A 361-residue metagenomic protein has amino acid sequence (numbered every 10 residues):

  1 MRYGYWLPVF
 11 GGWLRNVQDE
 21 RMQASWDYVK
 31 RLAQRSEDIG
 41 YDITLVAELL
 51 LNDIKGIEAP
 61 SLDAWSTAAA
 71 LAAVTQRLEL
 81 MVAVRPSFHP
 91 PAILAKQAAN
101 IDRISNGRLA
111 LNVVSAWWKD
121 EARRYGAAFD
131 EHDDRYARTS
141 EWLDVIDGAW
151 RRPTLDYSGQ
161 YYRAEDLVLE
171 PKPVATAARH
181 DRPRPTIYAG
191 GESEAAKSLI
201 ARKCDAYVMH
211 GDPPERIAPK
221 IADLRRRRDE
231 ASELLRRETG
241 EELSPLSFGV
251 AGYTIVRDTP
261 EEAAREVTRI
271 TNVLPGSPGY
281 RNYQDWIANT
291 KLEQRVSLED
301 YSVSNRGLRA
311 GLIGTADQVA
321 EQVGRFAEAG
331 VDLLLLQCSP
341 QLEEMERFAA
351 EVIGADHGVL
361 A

Functional and structural regions predicted by a protein language model:
M1-V74, H180-P185: N-terminal beta1-alpha1-beta2 module of alpha/beta enzyme domains
Y3, S36, G40, L71 (+9 more regions): Conserved, mostly hydrophobic/aromatic
Y3-Y5, T44-V46, L80-V84, L109-V113 (+4 more regions): Hydrophobic faces of well-ordered beta-strands that scaffold small-molecule active sites in alpha/beta enzyme cores
Y5-V9, Q34, D38, Y125 (+3 more regions): An alpha-helical appendage that flanks or caps ligand/catalytic pockets
W13-W26, A83-A92, P183-E192, T254-R257 (+1 more regions): Active-site mouth loops of central-metabolism enzymes
Q23-S36, L94-Q97, A189-L199, V267-R269 (+1 more regions): Short, acidic/polar
E37-D38, A68-R77, A98, D102-R108 (+3 more regions): Acidic (Asp/Glu)-rich catalytic clusters
I57-M81, R138-W142, E230, A349-A361: Alpha-helix-loop-beta-strand connector modules within alpha/beta enzyme cores
